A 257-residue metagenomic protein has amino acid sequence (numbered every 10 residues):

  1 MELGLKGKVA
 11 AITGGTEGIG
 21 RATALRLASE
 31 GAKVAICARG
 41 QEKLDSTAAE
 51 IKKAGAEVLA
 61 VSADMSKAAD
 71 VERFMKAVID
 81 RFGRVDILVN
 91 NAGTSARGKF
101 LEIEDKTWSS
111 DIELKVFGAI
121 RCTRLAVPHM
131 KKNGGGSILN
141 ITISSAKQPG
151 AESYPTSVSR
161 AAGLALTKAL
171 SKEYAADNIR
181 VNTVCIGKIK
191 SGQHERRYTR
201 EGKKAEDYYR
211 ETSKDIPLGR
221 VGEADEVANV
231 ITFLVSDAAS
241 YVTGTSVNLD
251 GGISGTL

Functional and structural regions predicted by a protein language model:
V9, T16-E17: Conserved glycine-rich cofactor-binding loop
K99-F100, E104-I112, Y208, T212: Substrate-binding pocket helix/loop in short-chain dehydrogenase/reductase
I103, P149-V158, A169, R197: Active-site loop-to-helix junction immediately N-terminal to the catalytic Tyr of the SDR YXXXK motif in Rossmann-fold
T123, S159, T167: Active-site helix of classical SDR
P128, K172-A176, S240: Alpha-helical segment proximal to the catalytic Tyr-Lys
I143: Residue(s) in the substrate-gating loop at a strand-loop-helix junction that position the organic substrate next
Q148, T232, T243-L257: Short C-terminal tail/terminal secondary-structure segment of NAD(P)H-dependent dehydrogenase/reductase domains
